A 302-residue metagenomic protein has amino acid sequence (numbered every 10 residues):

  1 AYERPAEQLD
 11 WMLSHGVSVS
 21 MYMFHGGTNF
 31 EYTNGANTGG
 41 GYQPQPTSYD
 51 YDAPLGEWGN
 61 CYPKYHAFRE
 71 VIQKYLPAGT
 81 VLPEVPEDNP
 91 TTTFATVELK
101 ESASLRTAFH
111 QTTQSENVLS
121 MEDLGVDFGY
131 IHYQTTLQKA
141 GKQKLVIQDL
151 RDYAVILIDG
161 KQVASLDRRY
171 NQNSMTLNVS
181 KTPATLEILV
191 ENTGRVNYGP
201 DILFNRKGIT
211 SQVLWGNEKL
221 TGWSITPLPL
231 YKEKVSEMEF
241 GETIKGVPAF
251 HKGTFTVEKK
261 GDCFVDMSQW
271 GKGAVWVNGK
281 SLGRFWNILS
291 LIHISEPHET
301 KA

Functional and structural regions predicted by a protein language model:
A1-A6, G129, D167-N171, M267 (+1 more regions): Short, glycine/acidic-rich beta->alpha junctions
A1-V19: Catalytic-core regions of glycoside hydrolase
M12-V17, M23-F240: Carbohydrate-binding surfaces of carbohydrate-active enzymes
F128-T136, G246-T256: Short beta-strands within extracellular/lumenal beta-sheet-rich domains
T136-Q138, T176-N178, T254-T256, D266 (+1 more regions): Generic structural detector for well-ordered beta-strands
Q143-L157, L186, F255-N278, F285-W286: Aromatic-lined ligand-binding clefts that engage carbohydrates, nucleic acids, or primary amines
T221-G253, G261-D266, G271, S281: C-terminal beta-rich recognition modules with glycine/proline-rich loops and embedded aromatic residues
I292-A302: Residue-level detector of conserved catalytic or cofactor/ligand-binding positions in enzyme active sites
